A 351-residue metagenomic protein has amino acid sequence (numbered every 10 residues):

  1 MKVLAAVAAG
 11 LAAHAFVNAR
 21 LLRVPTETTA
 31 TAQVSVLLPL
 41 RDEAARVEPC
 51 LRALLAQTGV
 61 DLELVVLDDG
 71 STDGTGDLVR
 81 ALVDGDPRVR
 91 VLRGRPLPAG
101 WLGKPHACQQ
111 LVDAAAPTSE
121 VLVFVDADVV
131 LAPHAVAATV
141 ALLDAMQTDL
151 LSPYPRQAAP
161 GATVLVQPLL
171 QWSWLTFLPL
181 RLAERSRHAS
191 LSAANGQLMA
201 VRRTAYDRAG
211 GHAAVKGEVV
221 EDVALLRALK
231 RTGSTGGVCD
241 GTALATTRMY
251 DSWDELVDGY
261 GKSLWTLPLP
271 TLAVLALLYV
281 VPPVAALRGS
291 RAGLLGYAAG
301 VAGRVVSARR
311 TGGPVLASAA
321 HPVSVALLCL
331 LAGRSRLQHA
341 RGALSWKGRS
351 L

Functional and structural regions predicted by a protein language model:
M1-A30, P168-Q171, T176-L180, H321 (+1 more regions): N-terminal membrane-anchoring/stem segments of glycan-assembly enzymes
A32-S35, E63: Cell-envelope/extracellular polymer assembly enzymes that use nucleotide-activated donors
R52-D61: Short, acidic, metal-binding catalytic loop of nucleotide-sugar glycosyltransferases
D68-L78, R95-P96: A conserved acidic beta->alpha catalytic loop
G74, V125-L142: Acidic donor-binding/catalytic loop of UDP-sugar-dependent glycosyltransferases, especially processive GT2
C108, L122: Short aromatic/hydrophobic "clamp" motif used to bind/position activated sugar donors
L143-M146, L150-W174, T204-D207, H212-T271 (+1 more regions): Catalytic donor/gating beta->alpha subdomain of glycosyltransferases that bind UDP-sugars
A273-A343: Membrane-embedded multi-pass helical conduit in multi-pass membrane proteins, especially envelope-biosynthetic
